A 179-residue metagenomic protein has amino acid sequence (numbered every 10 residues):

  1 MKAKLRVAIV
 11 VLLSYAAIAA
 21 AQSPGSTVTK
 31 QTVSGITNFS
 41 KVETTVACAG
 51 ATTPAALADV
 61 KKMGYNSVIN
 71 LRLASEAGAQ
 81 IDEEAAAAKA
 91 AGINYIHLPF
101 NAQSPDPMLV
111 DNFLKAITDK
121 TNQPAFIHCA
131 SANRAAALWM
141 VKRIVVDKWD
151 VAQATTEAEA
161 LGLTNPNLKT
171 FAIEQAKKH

Functional and structural regions predicted by a protein language model:
M1-I9: Bacterial N-terminal signal peptides that target proteins for export
M1-K2, V68, A130: General helical secondary-structure elements
R6, Y15, A19-A125, M140-H179: Cys-dependent protein tyrosine phosphatase-like superfamily
A125-A136: A phosphate-binding catalytic loop at a beta-strand-loop-alpha-helix junction that coordinates phosphoryl groups
